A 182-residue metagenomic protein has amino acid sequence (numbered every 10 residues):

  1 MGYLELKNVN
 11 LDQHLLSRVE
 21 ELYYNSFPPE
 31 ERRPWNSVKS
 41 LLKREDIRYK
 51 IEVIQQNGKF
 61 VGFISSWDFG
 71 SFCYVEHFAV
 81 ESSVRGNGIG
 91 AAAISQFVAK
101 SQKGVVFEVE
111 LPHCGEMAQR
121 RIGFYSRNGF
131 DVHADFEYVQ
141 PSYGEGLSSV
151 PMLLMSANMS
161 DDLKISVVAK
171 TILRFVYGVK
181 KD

Functional and structural regions predicted by a protein language model:
M1-S37, P151-M152, V167-D182: Short amphipathic alpha-helix that is part of the acyltransferase structural core
F27-I51, Q55-Q56: Active-site rim helix/loop that mediates acceptor-substrate recognition in acyltransferases
V53, K59-D68, F72-A79: Conserved beta-strand in the GNAT
V80, G86-A99: Conserved acetyl-CoA-binding loop-helix of GNAT-fold acetyltransferases
A91, A118-F124: Charged helix-capping and loop-helix junction motifs
S101-M117: Conserved GNAT acetyl-CoA-binding A-motif
M117-A118, Y138-D182: C-terminal "cap" of GNAT-fold acetyltransferases
I122, S126-G146: Conserved catalytic-core motifs of GNAT/GCN5-like acyltransferases
